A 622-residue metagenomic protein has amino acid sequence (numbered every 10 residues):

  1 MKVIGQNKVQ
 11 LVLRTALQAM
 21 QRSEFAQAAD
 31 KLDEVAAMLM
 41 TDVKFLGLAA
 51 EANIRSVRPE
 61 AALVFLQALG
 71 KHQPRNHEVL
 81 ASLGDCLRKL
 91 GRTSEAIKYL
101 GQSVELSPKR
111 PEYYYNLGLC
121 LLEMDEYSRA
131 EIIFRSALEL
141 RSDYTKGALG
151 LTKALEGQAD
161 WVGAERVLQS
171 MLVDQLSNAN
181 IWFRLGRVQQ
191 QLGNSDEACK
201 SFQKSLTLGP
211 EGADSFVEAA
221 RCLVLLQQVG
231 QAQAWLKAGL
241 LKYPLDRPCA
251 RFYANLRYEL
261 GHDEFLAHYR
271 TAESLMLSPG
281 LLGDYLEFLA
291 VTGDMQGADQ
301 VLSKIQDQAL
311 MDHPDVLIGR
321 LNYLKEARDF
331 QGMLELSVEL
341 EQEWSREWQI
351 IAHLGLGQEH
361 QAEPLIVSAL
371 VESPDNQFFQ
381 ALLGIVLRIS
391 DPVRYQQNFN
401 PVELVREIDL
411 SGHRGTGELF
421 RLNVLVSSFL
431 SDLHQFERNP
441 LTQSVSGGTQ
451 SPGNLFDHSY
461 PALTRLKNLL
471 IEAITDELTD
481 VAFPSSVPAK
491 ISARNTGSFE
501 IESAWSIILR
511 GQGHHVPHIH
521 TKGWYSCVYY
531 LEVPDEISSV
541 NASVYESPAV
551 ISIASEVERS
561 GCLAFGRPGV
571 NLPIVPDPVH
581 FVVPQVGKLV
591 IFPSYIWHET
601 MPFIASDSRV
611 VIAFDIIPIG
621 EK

Functional and structural regions predicted by a protein language model:
Q21, R55, K89, E123 (+9 more regions): Register position in tetratricopeptide repeats
A28, A62, A96, A130 (+7 more regions): Single-residue signature of alpha-solenoid repeat helices
M40, P74, P108, S142 (+7 more regions): Short coil turns that delineate tetratricopeptide repeat
Q396-S492, H514: Non-heme Fe(II)/2-oxoglutarate
P461-I471, T475-K622: Catalytic core of non-heme Fe(II) oxygenases with the double-stranded beta-helix
